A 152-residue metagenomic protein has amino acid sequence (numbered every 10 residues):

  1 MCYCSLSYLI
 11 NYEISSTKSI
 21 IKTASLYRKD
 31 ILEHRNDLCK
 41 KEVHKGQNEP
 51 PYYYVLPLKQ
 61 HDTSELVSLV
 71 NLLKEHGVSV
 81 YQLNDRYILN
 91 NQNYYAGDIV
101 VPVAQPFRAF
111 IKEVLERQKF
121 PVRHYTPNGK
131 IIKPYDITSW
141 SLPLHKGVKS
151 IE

Functional and structural regions predicted by a protein language model:
M1-E152: Intrinsic-disorder/low-complexity accessory segments
